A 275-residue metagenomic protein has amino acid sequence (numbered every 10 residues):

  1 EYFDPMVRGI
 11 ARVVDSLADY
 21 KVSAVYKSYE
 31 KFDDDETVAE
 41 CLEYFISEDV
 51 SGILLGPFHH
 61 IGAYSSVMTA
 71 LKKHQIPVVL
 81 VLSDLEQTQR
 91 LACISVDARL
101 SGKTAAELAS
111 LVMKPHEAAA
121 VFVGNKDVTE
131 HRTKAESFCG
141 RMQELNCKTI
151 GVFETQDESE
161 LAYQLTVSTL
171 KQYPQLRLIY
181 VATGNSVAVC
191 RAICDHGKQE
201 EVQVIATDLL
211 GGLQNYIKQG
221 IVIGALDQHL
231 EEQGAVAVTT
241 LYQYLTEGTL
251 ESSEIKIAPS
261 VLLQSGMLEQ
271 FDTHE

Functional and structural regions predicted by a protein language model:
E1-E40: Amphipathic helical "hinge" segments at domain boundaries
E1-V7, L91-A92, A118-K126: Short beta-strand segments enriched in small/hydrophobic residues
Y2-A18, S101-A105, T129-C147, L165 (+2 more regions): Short, solvent-exposed amphipathic alpha-helices that sit in or adjacent to ligand/effector-binding or catalytic
Y29, F58, S83-L85, G124 (+1 more regions): Short, ordered loop/turn segments at secondary-structure junctions
G52-K72, F138, T149-L213: Hydrophobic alpha-helical
G62-L100, L210-K218: Flexible loop/hinge segments that line or gate small-molecule binding clefts
C93-A119, A162-T166, L213, H229-T246: Hydrophobic alpha-helical segments within soluble ligand-binding/sensing domains
G140-M142, H229-E275: Hinge/cleft segment of the Venus flytrap/periplasmic-binding protein
